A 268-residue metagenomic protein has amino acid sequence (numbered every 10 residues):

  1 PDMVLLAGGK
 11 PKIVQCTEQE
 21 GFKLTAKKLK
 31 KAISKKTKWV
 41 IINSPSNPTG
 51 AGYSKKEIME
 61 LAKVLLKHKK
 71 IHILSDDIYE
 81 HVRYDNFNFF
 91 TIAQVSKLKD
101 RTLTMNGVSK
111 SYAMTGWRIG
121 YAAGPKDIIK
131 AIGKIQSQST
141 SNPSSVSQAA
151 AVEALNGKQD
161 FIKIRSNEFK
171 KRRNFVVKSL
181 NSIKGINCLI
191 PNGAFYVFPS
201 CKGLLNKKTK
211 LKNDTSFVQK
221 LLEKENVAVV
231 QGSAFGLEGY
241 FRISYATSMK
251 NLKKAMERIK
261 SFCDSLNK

Functional and structural regions predicted by a protein language model:
P1-K268: PLP-dependent class I/II
